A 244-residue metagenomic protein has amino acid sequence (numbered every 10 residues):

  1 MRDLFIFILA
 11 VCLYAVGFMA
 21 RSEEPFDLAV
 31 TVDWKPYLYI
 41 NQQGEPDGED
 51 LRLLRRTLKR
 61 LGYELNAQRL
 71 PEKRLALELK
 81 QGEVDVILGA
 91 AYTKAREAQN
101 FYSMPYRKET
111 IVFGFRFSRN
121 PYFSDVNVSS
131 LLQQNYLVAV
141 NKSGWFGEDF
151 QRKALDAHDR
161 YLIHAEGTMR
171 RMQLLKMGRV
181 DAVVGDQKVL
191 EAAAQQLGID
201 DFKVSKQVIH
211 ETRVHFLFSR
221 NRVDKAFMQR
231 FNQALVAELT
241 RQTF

Functional and structural regions predicted by a protein language model:
A15-G17: N-terminal signal peptide c-region/cleavage motif recognized by signal peptidases
E23-Q99, H164: Extracytoplasmic small-molecule ligand-binding "clamshell" domains of the periplasmic binding protein/Venus flytrap
T31-D33, E109-I111, Q196-Q233: Periplasmic-binding protein-like
E49, S124-S130, D186, V223-A234: Short amphipathic alpha-helical coupling segments at ligand-binding clamshell hinges and other catalytic/signaling
L54-Y63, Y106, L132, Y136 (+2 more regions): Ligand-binding cleft/hinge of the Venus flytrap
K73-D85, F101, T168-V189, Q196-L197: Short helices/loops that flank or line small-molecule/ion binding pockets
A90-A98, D181-F202, V208-H210: A ligand-binding cleft/hinge motif common to bilobed small-molecule-binding domains
F117-L137: Flexible hinge/capping segments at coil-to-helix
